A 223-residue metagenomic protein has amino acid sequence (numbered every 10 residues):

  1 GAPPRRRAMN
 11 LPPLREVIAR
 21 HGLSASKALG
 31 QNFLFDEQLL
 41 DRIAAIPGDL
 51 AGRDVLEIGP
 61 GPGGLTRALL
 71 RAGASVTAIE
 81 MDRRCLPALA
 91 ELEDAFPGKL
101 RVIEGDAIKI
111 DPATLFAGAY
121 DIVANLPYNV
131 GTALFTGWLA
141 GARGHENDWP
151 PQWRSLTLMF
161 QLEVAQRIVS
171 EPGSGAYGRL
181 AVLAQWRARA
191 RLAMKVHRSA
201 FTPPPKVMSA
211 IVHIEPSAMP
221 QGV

Functional and structural regions predicted by a protein language model:
A2-V223: Catalytic cores of RNA-modifying enzymes
